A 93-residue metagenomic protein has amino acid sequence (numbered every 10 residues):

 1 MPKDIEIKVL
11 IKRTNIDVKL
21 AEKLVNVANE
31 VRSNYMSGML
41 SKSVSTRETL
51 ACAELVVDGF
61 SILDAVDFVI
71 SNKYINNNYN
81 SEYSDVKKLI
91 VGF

Functional and structural regions predicted by a protein language model:
M1-F93: C-terminal regulatory/interaction module of P-loop NTP-utilizing enzymes
